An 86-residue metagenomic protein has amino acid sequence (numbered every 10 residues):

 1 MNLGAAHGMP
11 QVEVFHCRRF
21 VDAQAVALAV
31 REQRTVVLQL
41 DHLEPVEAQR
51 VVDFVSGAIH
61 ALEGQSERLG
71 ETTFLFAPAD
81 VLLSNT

Functional and structural regions predicted by a protein language model:
M1-V36, D41, D53-T86: Positively charged, small/polar-rich N-terminal and surface patches that mediate targeting and assembly and bind
V46-E47: Residues that form or flank phosphate/diphosphate-binding pockets in enzymes that use nucleotide phosphates
